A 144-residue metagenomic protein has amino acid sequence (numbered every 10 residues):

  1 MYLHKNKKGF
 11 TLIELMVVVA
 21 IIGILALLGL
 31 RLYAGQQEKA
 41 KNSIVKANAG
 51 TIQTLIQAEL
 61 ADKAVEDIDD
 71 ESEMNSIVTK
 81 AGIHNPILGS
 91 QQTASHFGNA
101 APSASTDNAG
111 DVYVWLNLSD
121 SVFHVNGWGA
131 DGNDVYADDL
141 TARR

Functional and structural regions predicted by a protein language model:
M1-F10: N-terminal leader/signal peptides at the extreme start of proteins
F10-V19: N-terminal signal-anchor/signal peptide hydrophobic helix marking the start of the first transmembrane segment
T11, L28, S43: Conserved Walker
I22-K39: C-terminal juxtamembrane segment of a hydrophobic transmembrane alpha-helix
G35-T79: Conserved hydrophobic/amphipathic alpha-helical signal-anchor segments
A61-D131, R143-R144: Extracellular/periplasmic head regions of type IV pilus-like filament subunits
A137-D139: Edge beta-strands of extracellular beta-sandwich domains
